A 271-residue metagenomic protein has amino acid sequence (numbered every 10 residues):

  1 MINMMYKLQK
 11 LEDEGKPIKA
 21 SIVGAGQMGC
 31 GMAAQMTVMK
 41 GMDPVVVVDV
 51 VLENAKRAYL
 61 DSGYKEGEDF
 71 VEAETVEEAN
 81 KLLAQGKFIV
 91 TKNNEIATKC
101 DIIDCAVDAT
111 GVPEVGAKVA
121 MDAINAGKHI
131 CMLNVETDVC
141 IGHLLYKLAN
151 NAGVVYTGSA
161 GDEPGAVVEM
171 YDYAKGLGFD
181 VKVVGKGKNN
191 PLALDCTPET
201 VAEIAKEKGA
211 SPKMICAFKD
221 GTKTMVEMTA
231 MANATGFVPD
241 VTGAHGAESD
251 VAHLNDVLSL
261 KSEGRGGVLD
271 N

Functional and structural regions predicted by a protein language model:
M1-A120: N-terminal glycine-/serine-/threonine-rich beta1-alpha1-beta2 phosphate-ribose binding loop of Rossmann-like
V23, Q27, V50-N54, K92 (+8 more regions): Conserved active-site and cofactor/substrate-binding residues in soluble primary-metabolism enzymes
V48-V50, K92-N94, A109-T110, L133-V135 (+3 more regions): Fold-independent oxyanion-binding glycine-rich loops and adjacent beta-strand/coil segments at enzyme active sites
E66-E72, H129-M132, Y156-T157: Short hydrophobic/aromatic-enriched beta-strand-loop microsegments
D101-I102, I124-N125, G209-P212: Gly-rich Lys/Arg/Thr-decorated short loops/hinges at beta-loop-alpha junctions or inter-strand turns that position
T110-A126, L133-V155, A160-D162: Rossmann-fold NAD(P)-binding glycine/threonine-rich loop
H143, N150, V155-N271: Core active-site phosphate/anionic-ligand binding loop and the adjoining beta-turn-alpha structural block in enzyme
